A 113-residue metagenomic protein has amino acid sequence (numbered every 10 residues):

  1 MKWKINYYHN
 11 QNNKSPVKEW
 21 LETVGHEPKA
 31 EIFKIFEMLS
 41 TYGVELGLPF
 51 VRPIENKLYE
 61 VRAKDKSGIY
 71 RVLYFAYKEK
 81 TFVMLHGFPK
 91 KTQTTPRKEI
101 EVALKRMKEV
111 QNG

Functional and structural regions predicted by a protein language model:
M1-I69, K78-T81, K90-G113: Basic, Lys/Arg-enriched alpha-helical interface segments
V72: Portal/gating segments that form or line small-molecule/metal binding sites
F75: Conserved Hanks-type protein kinase catalytic core
L85: Conserved catalytic cores of phosphodiester-cleaving nucleases, focusing on short active-site segments
